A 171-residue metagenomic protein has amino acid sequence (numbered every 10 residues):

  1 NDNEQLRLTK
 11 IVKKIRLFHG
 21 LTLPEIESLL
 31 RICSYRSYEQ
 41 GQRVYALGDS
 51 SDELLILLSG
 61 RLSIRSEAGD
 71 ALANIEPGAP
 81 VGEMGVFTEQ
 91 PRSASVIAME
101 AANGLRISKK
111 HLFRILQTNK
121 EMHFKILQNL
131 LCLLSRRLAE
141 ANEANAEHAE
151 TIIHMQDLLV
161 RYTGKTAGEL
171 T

Functional and structural regions predicted by a protein language model:
N1-T171: Cytosolic regulatory regions built on CNB/CRP/Popeye-like sensor folds
